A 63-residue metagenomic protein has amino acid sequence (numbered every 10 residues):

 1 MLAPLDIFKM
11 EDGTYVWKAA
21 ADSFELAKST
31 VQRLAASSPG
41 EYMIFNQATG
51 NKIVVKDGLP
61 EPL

Functional and structural regions predicted by a protein language model:
M1-P4, E25, R33, G58 (+1 more regions): Acidic/proline-rich low-complexity IDRs
M1-V16: Short aromatic-glycine-(Arg/Gly/Cys) micro-motifs in beta-strand/loop hairpins
G13-A19, N51-V54: Surface-exposed loop/edge segments in extracytoplasmic proteins
A21-M43: A short, charged, amphipathic alpha-helix used as a generic interaction element across diverse proteins
A36-L63: Short, mixed-charge low-complexity intrinsically disordered segments
